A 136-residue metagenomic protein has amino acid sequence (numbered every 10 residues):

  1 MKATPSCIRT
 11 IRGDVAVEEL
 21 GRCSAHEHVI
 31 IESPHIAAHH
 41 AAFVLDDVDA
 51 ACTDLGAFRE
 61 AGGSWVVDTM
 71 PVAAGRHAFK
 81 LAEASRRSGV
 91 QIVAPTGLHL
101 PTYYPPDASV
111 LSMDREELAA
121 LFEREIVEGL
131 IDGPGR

Functional and structural regions predicted by a protein language model:
A3-I36: Replace "His-x-His-based motif
A25-E27, D49-D54, P95: Short hydrophobic/aromatic-rich motifs at helix boundaries and adjacent loops
S33-A37, A78, Y104: Histidine/acidic-residue-rich catalytic or RNA/ligand-binding cores of hydrolases and nuclease-related proteins
I36-A50, D107-E117: Active-site mouth loops of central-metabolism enzymes
A51-D54, F58, F122-E125: Alpha-helical packing segments of well-folded alpha/beta enzyme cores
L55-R76, G89-Y103, R136: Divalent metal-dependent hydrolysis catalytic cores, especially in the metallo-beta-lactamase
R76-E83: Metal-dependent catalytic neighborhoods of phosphoester/phosphodiester hydrolases
E83-R86, Q91-V93, G97-R136: Active-site gating/metal-coordination segments in enzymes
